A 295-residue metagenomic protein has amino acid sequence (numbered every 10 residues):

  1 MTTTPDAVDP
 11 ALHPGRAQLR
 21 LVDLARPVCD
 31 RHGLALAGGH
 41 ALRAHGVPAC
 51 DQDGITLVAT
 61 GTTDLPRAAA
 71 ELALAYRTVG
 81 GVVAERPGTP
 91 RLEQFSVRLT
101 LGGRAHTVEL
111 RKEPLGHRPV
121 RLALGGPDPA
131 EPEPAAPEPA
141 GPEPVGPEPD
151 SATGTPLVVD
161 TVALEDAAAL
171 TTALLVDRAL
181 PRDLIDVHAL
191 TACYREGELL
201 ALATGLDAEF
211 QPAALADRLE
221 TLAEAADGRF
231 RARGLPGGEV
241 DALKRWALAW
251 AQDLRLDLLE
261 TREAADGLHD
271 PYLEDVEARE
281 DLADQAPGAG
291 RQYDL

Functional and structural regions predicted by a protein language model:
M1-L295: Compositionally biased terminal segments of proteins
